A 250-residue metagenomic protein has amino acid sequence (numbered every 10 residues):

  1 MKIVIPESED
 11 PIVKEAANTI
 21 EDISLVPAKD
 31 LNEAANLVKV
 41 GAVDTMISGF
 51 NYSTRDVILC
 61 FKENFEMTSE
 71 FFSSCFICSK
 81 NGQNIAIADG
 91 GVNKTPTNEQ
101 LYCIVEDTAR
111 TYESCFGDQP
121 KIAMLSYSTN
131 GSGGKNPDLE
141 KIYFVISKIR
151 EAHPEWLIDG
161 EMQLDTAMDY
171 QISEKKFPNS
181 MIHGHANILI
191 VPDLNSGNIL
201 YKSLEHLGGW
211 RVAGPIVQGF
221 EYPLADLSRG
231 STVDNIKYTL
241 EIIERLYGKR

Functional and structural regions predicted by a protein language model:
M1-H183, N187-R250: Anion-binding alpha/beta catalytic cores of soluble intermediary-metabolism enzymes, centered on
